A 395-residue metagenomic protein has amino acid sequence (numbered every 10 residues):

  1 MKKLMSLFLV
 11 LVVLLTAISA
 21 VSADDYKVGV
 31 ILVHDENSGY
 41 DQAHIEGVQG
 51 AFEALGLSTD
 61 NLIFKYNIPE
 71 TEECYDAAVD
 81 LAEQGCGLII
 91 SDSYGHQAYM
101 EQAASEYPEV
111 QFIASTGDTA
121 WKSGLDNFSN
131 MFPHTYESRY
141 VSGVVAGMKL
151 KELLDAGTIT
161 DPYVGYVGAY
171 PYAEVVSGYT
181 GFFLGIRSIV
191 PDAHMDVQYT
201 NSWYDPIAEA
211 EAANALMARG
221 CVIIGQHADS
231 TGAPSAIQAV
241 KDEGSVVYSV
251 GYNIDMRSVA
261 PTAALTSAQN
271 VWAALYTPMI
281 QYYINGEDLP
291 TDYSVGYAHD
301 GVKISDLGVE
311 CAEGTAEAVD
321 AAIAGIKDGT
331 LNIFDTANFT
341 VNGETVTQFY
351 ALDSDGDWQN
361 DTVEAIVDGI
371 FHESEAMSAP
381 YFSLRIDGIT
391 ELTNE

Functional and structural regions predicted by a protein language model:
M1-L9: Positively charged n-region of N-terminal signal peptides that target proteins for export
F8-T16: Bacterial N-terminal signal peptides
L15-D25: Sec-dependent signal peptide cleavage junction
A23-E395: A residue-level marker of the well-folded mature domains of exported/periplasmic proteins
